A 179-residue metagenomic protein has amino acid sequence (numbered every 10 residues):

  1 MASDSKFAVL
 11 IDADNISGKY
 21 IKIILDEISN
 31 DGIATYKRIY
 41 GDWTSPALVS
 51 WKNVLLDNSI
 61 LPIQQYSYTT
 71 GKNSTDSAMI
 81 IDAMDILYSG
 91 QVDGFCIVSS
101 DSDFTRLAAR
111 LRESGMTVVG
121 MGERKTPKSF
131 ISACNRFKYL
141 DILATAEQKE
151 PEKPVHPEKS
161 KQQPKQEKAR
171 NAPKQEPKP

Functional and structural regions predicted by a protein language model:
M1-Y88, A109-R110, T117: Domain-level signal for Mg2+-assisted phosphodiester chemistry and nucleotide/NA-binding surfaces in nucleic-acid
A13, S67-Y68, S100, E123-R124 (+1 more regions): Short, ordered loop/turn segments at secondary-structure junctions
Y36-R38, G94, R136: Residues at the N-termini of beta-strands
Y40, D93-S100, L107, L111 (+1 more regions): Acidic beta-strand-to-loop metal/phosphate-binding motif
D85-Q91, L140-Q148, E158-S160: A polyampholytic, Gly/Pro-enriched intrinsically disordered region
D103-F104, T126: Alpha-helix capping/helix-boundary segments
A109-K153: Intrinsically disordered, low-complexity glycine/proline-rich and charged
K153-P179: N-terminal regulatory modules in eukaryotic regulatory proteins
